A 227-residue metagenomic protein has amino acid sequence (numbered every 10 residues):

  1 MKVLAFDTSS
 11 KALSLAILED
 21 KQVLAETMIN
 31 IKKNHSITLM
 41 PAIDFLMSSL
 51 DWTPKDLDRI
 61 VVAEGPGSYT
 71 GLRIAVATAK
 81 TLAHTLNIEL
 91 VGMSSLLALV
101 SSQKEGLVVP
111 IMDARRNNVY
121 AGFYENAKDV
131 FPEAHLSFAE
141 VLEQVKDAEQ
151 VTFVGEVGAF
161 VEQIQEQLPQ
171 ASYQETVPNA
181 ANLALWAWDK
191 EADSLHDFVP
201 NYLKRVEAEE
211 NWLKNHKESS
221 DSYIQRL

Functional and structural regions predicted by a protein language model:
M1-E64: N-terminal beta-alpha supersecondary unit
L13-L18, V119-F123, N201: Short beta-strand scaffold segments in enzyme catalytic cores
E19-D20, A77-H84, N126-K128: A glycine- and small-aliphatic-rich helix-loop capping segment at beta-alpha/alpha-beta transitions that lines
Q22, N34, E89-P178, E207 (+1 more regions): Surface "functional belts" at beta-alpha junctions
N30-P41, Y69-R73, A77, Q174-P178: Residues at secondary-structure transition points
R59-L90: DPxDG-like acidic metal-binding loop motif
S172-L227: Acyltransferase
